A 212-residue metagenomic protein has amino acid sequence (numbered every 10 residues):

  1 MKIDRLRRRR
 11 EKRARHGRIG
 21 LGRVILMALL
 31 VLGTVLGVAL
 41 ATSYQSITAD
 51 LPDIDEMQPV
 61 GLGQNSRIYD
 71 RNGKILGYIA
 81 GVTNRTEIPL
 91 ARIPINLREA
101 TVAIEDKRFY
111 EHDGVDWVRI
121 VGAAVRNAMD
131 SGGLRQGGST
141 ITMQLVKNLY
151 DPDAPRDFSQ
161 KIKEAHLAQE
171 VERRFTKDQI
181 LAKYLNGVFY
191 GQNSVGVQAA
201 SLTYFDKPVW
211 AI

Functional and structural regions predicted by a protein language model:
M1-Y69, R108, A128: N-terminal type II signal-anchor transmembrane helix that functions as the membrane-insertion/stop-transfer segment
K2-R8, G63-N65, Y69-I212: Peptidoglycan glycan-strand catalytic modules in the bacterial/periplasmic cell-wall system
